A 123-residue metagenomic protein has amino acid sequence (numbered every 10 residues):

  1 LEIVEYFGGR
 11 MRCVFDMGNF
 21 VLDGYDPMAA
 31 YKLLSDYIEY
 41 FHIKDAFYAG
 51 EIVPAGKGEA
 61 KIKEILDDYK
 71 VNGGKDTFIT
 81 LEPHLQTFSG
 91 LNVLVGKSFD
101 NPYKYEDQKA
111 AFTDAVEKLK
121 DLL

Functional and structural regions predicted by a protein language model:
V4-M11, V21-L123: Histidine-acidic metal/acid-base catalytic patches
D16: Active-site glycine-centered loops adjacent to acidic/histidine catalytic or metal-binding residues that shape
